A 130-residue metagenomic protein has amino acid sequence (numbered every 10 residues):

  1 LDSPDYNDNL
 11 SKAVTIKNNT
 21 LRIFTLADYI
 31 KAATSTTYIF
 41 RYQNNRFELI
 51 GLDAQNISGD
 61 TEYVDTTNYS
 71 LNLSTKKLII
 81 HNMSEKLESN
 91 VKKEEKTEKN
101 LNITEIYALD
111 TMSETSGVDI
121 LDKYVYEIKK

Functional and structural regions predicted by a protein language model:
D2-L10: Repeat-based blade/solenoid architectures
K12-K17: Structural signature of eukaryotic scaffold interfaces centered on beta-propeller domains
N18-K130: Acidic, small-residue rich beta-repeat scaffolds with periodic aromatic anchors
